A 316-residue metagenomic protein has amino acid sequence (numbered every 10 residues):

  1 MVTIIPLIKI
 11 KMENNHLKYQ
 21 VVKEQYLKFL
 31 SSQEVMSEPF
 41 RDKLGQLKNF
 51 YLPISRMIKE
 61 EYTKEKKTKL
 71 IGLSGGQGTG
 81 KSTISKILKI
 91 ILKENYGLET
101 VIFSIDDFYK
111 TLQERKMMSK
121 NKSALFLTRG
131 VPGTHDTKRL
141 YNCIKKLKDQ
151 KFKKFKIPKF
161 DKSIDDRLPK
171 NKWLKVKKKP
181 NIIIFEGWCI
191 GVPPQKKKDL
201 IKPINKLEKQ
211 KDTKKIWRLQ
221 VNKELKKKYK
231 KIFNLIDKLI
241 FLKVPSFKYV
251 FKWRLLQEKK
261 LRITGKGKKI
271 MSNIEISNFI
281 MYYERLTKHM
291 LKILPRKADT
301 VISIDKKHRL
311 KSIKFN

Functional and structural regions predicted by a protein language model:
I8-Q25, R41, K48-Y51, W188-N316: Conserved NTP phosphate-binding and transfer environment spanning the P-loop NTPase/kinase superfamily
P53-K64: Pre-Walker A adenine-sensing motif
G78: Walker A (P-loop) phosphate-binding loop of P-loop NTPases
K81: Conserved lysine of the Walker
I84: Hydrophobic positions on the alpha1 helix immediately C-terminal to the Walker A/P-loop
V101, K110-F160: Conserved nucleotide-sensing/catalytic segment adjacent to the nucleotide-binding pocket in NTP-handling enzymes
K146-E186, G191: Phosphate-binding/switch loop-helix module in NTP-utilizing enzymes
